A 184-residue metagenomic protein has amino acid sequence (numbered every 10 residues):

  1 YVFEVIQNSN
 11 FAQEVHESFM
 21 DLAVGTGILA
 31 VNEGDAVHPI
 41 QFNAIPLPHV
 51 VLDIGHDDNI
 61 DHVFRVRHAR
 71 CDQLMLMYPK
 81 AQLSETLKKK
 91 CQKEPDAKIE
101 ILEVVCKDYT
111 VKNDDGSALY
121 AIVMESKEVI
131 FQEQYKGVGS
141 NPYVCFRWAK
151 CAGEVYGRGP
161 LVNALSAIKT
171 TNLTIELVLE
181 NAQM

Functional and structural regions predicted by a protein language model:
Y1-M184: Extended alpha-helical, oligomerization-prone segments that build pores/tubes and scaffolds
